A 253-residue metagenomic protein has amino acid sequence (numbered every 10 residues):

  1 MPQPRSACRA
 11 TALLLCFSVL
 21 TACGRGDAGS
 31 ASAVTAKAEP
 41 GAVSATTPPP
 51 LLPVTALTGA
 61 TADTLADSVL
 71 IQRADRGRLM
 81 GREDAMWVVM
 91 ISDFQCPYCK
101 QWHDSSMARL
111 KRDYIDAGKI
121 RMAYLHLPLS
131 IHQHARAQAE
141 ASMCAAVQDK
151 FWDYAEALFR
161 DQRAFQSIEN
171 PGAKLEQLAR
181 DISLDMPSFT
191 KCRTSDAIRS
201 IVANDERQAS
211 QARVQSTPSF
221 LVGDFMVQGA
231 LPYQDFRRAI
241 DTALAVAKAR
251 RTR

Functional and structural regions predicted by a protein language model:
M1-A12: Bacterial N-terminal signal peptides that target proteins for export
A10, L15, G29-S32: N-terminal membrane-targeting/anchoring regions of envelope/secretory proteins
C16-F17, V89: Residue-level signal for mature regions of secreted extracellular proteins and peptides
V19-A22: C-terminal motif of bacterial Sec signal peptides marking the signal peptidase cleavage site
G24-V43, P48, I91, M107 (+1 more regions): C-terminal cap of thioredoxin/glutaredoxin-like
A36-D75: N-terminal low-complexity, Pro/Thr/Ser-rich intrinsically disordered segments that act as propeptides or flexible
S68-M86, Y114: A short beta-strand-turn-helix
D84, V89-R180, V246-R253: Structural alpha/beta surface segment adjacent to cysteine/selenocysteine redox centers across thiol/disulfide enzymes
